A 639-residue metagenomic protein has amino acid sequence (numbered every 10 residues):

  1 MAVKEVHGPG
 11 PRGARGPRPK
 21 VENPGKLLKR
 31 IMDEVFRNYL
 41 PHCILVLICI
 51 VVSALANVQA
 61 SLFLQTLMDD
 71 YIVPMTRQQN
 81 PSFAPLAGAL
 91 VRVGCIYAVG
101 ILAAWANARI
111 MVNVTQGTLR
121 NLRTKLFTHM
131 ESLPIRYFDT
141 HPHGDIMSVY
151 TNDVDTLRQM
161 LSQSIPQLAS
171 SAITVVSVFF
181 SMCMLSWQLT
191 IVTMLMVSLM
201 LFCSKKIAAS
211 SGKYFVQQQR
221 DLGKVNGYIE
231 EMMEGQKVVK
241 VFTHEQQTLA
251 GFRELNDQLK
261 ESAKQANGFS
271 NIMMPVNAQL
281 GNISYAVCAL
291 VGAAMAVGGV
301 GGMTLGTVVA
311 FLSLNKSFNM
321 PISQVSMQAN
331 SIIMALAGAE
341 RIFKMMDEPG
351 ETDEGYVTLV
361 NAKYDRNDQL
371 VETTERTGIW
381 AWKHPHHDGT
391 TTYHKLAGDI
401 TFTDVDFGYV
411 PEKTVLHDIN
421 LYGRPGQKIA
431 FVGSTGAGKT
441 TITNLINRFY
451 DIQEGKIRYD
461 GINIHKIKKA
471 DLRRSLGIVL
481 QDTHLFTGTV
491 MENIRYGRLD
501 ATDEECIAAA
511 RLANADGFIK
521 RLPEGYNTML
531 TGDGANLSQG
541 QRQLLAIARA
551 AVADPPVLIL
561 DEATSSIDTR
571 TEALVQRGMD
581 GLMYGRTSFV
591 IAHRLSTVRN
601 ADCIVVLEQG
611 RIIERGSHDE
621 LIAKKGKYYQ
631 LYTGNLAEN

Functional and structural regions predicted by a protein language model:
M1-N57, I72-V93, N107-M111, T115 (+9 more regions): Membrane-integrated ABC transporters
G10-P19, Q116, T124-S148, N152-V154 (+5 more regions): Short intracellular "coupling" helices and adjacent cytoplasmic loop segments at the cytosolic face of multi-pass
P17-G25, C49, A56-D69, I96-H143 (+11 more regions): Juxtamembrane helix-loop junctions of ABC transporter transmembrane domains
K29, I48, A103, N107 (+4 more regions): Hydrophobic alpha-helical transmembrane segments of ABC transporter permease domains
R37-L40, I135-R136, N152-L161, I165 (+6 more regions): An intracellular "coupling" helix at the cytosolic face of ABC transporter transmembrane type-1 domains
N38, H42-L55, Q59, Q163-Q217 (+1 more regions): Transmembrane helices of ABC transporter permease
P74, S181-L195, Q265, F269-E340 (+2 more regions): Helix-loop-helix
Q79, A362-N639: ABC-type nucleotide-binding domain
